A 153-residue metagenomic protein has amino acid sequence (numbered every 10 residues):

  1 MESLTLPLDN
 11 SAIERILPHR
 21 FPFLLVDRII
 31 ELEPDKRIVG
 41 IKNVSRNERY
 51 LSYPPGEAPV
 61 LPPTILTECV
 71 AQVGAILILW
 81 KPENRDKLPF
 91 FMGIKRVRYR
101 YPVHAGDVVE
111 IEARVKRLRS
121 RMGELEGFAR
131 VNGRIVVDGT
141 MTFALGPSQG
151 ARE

Functional and structural regions predicted by a protein language model:
E2-P7, G74-E112, V136-A144: Hydrophobic beta-strand-centered segment that forms part of the acyl-chain substrate-binding groove
L8-R20: Short aromatic-glycine motifs in intrinsically disordered, low-complexity regions
E14, E57, Y99-Y101: Beta-strand-rich interaction surfaces with strong enrichment in secreted/lumenal proteins
F21-L61: Catalytic strand-loop segment that frames the active site of acyl-thioester-processing enzymes
L24, D35-V39, V108-E110, E124 (+1 more regions): Intrinsic-disorder/low-complexity, polar/charged segments enriched in Ser/Thr/Lys/Arg/Asp/Glu/Gln
I29, R96-N132: Hydrophobic beta-sheet segments that form the core/acyl-binding groove of ACP/CoA-dependent acyl-chain-processing
S52-I78, F91: Compact, glycine-rich, soluble single-domain proteins
L118, M122-E153: Mixed-charge, glycine-accented linear interaction segment located at domain edges/termini
